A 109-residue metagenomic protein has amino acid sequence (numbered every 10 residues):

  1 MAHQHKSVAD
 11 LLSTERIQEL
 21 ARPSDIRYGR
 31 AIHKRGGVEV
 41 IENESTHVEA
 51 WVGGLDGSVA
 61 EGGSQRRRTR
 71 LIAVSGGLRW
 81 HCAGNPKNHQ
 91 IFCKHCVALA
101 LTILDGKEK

Functional and structural regions predicted by a protein language model:
M1-K109: Long, low-complexity, compositionally biased intrinsically disordered regions
